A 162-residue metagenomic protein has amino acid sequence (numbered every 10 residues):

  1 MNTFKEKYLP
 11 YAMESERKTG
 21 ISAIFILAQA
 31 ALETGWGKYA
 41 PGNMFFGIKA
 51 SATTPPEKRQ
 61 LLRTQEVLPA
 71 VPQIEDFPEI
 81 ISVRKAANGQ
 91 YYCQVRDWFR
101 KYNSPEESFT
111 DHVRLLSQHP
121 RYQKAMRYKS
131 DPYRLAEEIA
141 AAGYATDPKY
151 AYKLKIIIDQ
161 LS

Functional and structural regions predicted by a protein language model:
M1-S162: Catalytic cores of secreted/periplasmic lytic hydrolases that degrade extracellular macromolecules
